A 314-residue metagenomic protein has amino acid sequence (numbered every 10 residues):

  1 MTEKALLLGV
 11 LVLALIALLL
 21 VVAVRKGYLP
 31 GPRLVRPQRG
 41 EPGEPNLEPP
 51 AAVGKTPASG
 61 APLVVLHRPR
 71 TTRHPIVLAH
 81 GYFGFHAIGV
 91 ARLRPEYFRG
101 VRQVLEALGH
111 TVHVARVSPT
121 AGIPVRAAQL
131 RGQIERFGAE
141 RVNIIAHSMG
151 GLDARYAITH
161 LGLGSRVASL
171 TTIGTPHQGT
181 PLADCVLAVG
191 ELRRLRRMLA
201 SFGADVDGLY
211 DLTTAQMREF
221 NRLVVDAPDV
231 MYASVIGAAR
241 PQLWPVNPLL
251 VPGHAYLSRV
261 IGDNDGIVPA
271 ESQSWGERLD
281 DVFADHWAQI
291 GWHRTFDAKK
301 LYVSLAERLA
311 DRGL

Functional and structural regions predicted by a protein language model:
T2-H113, R136-F137, V303, E307-L314: Flexible, membrane-associating and regulatory peripheral segments of lipid-active enzymes
R73-H74, E140-V142, V230: Short coil/turn segments at beta-strand junctions that form active-site/ligand-binding loops
V77, H113, T171, A233-V235 (+1 more regions): Hydrophobic/aromatic beta-strand patches that form the interior of the parallel beta-sheet core in alpha/beta enzyme
H80, V112, P124-V224, D265: Serine-dependent carboxylesterase/thioesterase catalytic core of lipase-like alpha/beta-hydrolase/SGNH enzymes
G81, H110, V117, T175 (+1 more regions): Active-site loop/turn elements of alpha/beta-hydrolase fold enzymes, especially the short glycine-/histidine-rich
G89-A91, T180-V186, L243-P248: Short aromatic-enriched loop/helix-cap "lid" or pocket-rim segments at secondary-structure transitions that line
A91, S118-V125: Acidic-and-aromatic substrate-binding clefts and catalytic sites of carbohydrate-active enzymes
D226-L314: C-terminal catalytic-base region of ester-bond hydrolases, centering on the histidine of the charge-relay
